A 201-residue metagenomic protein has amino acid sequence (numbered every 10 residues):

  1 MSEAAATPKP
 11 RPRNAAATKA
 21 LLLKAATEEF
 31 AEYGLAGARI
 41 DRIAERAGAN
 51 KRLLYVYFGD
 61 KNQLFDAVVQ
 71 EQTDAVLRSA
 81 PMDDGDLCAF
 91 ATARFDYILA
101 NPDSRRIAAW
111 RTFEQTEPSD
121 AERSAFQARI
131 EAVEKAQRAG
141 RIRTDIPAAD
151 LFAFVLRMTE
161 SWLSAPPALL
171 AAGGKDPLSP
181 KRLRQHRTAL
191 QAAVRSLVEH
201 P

Functional and structural regions predicted by a protein language model:
M1-A17: N-terminal intrinsically disordered/low-complexity leader segments
M1-A6, D96-A100, E131-A139, R157-P201: C-terminal peripheral helix-coil segments that are non-catalytic and often amphipathic
L21, A25-Q63, A67: Helix-turn-helix
L21, Q63, A89, A93 (+2 more regions): Amphipathic alpha-helical interaction segments
E32-A36, N101, A139: Short coil/turn segments at alpha/beta junctions that flank glycine-rich nucleotide-binding fingerprints
D66-A93, F126, V133-E134: Amphipathic alpha-helical linker/stalk segments
L77, Q115-R141, A149-A153, L163 (+1 more regions): Amphipathic alpha-helical packing segments from all-alpha helical-bundle domains
C88-W110, E114-D120, T159-P167: Helical hydrophobic small-molecule/effector-binding pocket
